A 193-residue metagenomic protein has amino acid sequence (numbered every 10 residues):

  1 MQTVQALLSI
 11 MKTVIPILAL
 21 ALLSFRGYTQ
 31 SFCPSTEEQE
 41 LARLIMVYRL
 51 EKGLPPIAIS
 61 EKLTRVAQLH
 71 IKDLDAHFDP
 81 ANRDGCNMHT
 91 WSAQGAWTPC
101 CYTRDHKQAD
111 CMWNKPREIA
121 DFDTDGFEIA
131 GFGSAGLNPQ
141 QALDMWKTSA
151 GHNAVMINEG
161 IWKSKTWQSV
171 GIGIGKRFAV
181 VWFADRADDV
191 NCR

Functional and structural regions predicted by a protein language model:
M1-M11: N-terminal secretory signal peptides that target proteins for export/translocation
M11-I17: Sec-dependent signal peptide recognition, specifically the positively charged N-region followed immediately by
S24-R26: N-terminal signal peptide c-region/cleavage motif recognized by signal peptidases
Q30-R193: Functional surface patches built around histidine and acidic residues
